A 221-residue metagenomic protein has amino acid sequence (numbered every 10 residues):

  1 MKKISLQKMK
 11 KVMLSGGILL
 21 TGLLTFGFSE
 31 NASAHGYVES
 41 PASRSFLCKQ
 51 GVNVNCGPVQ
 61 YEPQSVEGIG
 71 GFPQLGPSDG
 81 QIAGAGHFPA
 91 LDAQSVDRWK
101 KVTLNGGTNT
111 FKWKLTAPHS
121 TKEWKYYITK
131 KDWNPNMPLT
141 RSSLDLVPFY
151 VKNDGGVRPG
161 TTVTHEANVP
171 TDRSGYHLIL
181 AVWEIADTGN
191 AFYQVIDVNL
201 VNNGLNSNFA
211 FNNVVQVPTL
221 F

Functional and structural regions predicted by a protein language model:
M1-G16: Bacterial Sec-dependent N-terminal signal peptides
T21-N31: C-terminal segment of classical bacterial N-terminal signal peptides
A32-R141: N-terminal "mature-chain" segments and other terminal, solvent-exposed stretches
E123, T164-E166, F192-D197: Well-ordered beta-strand positions in beta-sheet-rich domains
T129, R173-T188: Internal, hydrophobic beta-strand segments that form the core of beta-sheet-rich folds
K131-V163: Exoplasmic/lumenal beta-rich domain surfaces
V163-R173: Short, hydrophobic beta-strand segments
Y193-F221: Extracytoplasmic/periplasmic copper-protein system
